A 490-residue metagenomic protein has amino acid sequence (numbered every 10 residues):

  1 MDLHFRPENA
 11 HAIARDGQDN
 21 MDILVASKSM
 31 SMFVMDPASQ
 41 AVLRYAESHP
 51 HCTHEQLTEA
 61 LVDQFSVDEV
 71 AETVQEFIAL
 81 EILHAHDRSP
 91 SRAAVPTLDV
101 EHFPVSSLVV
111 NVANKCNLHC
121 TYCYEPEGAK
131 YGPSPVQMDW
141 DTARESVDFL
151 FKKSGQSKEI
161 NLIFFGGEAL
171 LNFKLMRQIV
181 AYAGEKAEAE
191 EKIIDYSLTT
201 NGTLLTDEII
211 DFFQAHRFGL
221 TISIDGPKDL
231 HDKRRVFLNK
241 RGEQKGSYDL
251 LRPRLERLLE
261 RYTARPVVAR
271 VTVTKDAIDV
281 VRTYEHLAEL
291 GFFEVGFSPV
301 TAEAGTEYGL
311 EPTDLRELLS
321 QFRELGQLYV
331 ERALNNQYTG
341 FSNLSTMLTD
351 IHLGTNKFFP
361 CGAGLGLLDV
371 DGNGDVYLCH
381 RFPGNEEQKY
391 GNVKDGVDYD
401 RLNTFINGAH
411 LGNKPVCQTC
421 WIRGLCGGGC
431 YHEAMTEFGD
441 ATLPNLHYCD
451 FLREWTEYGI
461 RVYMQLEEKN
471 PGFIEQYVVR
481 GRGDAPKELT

Functional and structural regions predicted by a protein language model:
M1-A46, G481, K487-T490: Acidic, low-complexity/disordered tracts enriched in E/D and polar residues
D2, D229-R252, E256, E260-A363 (+1 more regions): Radical SAM enzyme [4Fe-4S]-AdoMet core and its adjacent flexible, acidic and glycine-rich loops/tails across
P50-L61: Short acidic, hydrophobic short linear motifs in intrinsically disordered regions
Q64-F65, E69-E76, H84, R92-D211 (+1 more regions): Conserved alpha-helical substructure of the radical SAM core
E81: Glycine-centered, phosphate/nucleic-acid-interacting loop/turn motifs that mediate DNA/RNA or nucleotide
Y124-A129, A264, W421-I422, M435: Detector for the c-type heme attachment site
A143-I163, N172-V300: Radical SAM/AdoMet-radical enzyme domain recognition
P383-T490: Flexible mid-to-C-terminal extensions adjoining Fe-S/redox cofactors in radical SAM and related proteins
